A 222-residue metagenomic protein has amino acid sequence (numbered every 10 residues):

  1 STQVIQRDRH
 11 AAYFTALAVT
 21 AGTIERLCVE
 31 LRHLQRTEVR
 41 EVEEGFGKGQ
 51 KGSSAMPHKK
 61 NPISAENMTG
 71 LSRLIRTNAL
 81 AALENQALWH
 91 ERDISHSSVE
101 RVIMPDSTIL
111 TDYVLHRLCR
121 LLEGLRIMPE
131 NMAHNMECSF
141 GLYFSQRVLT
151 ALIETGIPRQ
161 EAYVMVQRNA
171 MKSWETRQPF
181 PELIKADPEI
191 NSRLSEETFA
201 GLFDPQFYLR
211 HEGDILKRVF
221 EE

Functional and structural regions predicted by a protein language model:
S1-L88: Internal glycine-rich alpha/beta core junctions
S54-E222: Catalytic-core signal marking the mid-to-C-terminal active-site face
